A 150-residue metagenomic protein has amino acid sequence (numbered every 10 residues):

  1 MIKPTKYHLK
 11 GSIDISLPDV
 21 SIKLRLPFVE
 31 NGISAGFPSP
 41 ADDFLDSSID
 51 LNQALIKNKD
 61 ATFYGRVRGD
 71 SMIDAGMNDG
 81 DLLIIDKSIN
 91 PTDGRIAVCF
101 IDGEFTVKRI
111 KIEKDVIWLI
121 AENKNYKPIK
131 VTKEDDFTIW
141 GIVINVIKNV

Functional and structural regions predicted by a protein language model:
M1-I73, F105, V116, K127 (+1 more regions): Short, positionally conserved secondary-structure boundary motifs
I56, S88-N90: Short polar/acidic secondary-structure junctions
G80-D81, R95: Structural motif
D93-V107, K111-I117: Short, compositionally biased
I112-V150: Glycine- and charge-enriched low-complexity intrinsically disordered segments
